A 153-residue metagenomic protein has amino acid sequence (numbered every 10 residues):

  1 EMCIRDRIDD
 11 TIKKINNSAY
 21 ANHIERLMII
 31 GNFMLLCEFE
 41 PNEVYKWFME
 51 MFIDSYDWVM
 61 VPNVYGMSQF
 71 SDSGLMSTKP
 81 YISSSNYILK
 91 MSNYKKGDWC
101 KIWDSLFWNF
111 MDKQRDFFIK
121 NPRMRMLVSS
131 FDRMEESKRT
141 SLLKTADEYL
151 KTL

Functional and structural regions predicted by a protein language model:
E1-I4: Short, small-residue-biased leader/transition segments that mark boundaries at the very start of proteins
D6, N22, L35: C-terminal substrate/ligand-recognition segments
R7-I8, R26: N-terminal alpha-helical segment
I8-Y20, G31, K90-K95: Active-site-adjacent structural elements in folded domains
N22-R26, E40-K46, W58-M60: Acidic/polar loop patches that form or flank catalytic/metal-binding clefts of enzymes that bind anionic ligands
G31-L35, N109: Short glycine/serine- and small hydrophobic-enriched flexible loop segments
M49-K138: C-terminal, helix-dominated tail/subdomain
D132-L153: C-terminal region detector
